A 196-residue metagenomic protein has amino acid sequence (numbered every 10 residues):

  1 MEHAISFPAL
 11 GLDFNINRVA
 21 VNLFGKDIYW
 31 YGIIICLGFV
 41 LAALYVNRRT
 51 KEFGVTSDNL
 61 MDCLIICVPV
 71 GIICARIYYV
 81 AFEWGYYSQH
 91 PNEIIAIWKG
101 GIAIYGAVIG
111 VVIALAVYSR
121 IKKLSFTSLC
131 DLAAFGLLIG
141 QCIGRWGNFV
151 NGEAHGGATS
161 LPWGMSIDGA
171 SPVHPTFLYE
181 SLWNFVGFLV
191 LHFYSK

Functional and structural regions predicted by a protein language model:
M1-K196: A feature for loop-to-transmembrane-helix boundaries and adjacent hydrophobic helices in multi-pass integral membrane
